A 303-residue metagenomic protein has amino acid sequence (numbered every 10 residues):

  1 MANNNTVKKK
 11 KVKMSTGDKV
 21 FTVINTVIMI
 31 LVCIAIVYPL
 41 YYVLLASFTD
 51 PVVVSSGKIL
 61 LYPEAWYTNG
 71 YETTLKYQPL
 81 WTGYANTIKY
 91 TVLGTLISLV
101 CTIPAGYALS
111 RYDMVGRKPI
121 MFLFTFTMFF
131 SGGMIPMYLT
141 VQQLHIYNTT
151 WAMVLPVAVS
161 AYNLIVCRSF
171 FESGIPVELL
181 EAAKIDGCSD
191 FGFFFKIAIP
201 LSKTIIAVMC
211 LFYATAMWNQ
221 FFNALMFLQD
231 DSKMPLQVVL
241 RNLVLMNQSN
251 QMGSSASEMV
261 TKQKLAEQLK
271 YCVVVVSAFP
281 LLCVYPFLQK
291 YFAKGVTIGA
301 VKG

Functional and structural regions predicted by a protein language model:
A2-G303: A hydrophobic, multi-pass inner-membrane permease signature
